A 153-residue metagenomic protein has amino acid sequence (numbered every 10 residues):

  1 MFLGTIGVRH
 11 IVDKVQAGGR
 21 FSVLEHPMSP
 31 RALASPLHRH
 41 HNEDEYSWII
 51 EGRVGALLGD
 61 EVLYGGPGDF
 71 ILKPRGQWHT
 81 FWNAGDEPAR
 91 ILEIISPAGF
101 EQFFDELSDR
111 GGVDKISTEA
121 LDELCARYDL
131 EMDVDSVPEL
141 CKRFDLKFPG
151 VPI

Functional and structural regions predicted by a protein language model:
M1-L37, E43-D44: A short glycine-rich, His/Asp/Glu-containing loop-to-beta-strand
E25-S29, R39-L57, I94-I95: Short, conserved beta-strand element in jelly-roll/cupin
L37, L58-G59, H79-F81: Soluble, non-transmembrane catalytic domains of enzymes that act on hydrophobic metabolites at membranes
D60-W78: Short acidic-glycine-tyrosine-enriched beta hairpin
R75-E101: Ligand-binding loop in jelly-roll beta-barrel domains
R90, E101-I116: A hydrophobic, small-residue-rich beta->alpha segment in the mid-to-C-terminal subdomain of diverse proteins
R110-I153: Acidic/histidine-enriched, glycine/proline-rich intrinsically disordered or flexible terminal extensions
